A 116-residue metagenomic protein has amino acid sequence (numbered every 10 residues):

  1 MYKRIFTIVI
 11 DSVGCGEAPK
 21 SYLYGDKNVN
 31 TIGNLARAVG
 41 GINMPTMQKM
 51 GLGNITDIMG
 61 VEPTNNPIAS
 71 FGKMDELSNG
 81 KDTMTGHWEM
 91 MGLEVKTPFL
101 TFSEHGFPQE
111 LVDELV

Functional and structural regions predicted by a protein language model:
M1-F6: Extreme N-terminal starter segment of soluble prokaryotic enzymes
V9: Generic enzyme active-site microenvironment
S12-V116: Active-site nucleophile/metal-coordination loop of metallo-enzymes that catalyze phosphate/sulfate and related
